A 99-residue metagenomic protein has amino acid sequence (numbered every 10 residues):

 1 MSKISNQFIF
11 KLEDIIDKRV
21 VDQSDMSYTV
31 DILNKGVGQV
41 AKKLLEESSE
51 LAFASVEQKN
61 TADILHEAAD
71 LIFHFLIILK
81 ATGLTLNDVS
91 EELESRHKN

Functional and structural regions predicted by a protein language model:
M1-A68, I72-N99: Flexible "arm" and connector segments at domain edges
